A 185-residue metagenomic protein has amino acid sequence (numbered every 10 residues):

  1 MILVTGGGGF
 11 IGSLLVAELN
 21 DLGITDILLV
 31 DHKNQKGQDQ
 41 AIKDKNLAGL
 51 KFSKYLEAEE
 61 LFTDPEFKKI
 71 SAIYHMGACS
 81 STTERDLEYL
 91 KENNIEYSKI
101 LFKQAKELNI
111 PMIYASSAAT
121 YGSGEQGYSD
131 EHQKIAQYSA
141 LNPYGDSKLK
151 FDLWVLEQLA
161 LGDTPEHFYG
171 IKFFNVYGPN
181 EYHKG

Functional and structural regions predicted by a protein language model:
M1, T25-I27, P111, H167: Residues at the starts of beta-strands that form the adenosine-phosphate
I2-I24: N-terminal Rossmann NAD(P)H-binding glycine-rich loop of SDR-like oxidoreductase domains
T5, V30, I73-G77, M112-A118 (+1 more regions): SDR active-site strand-loop-helix element
L29-E59: Glycine-rich phosphate-binding loop and adjoining beta1-alpha1-beta2 segment of Rossmann-like nucleotide-binding folds
G49, A58-N93: NAD(P)H-binding glycine-rich loop region in Rossmannoid oxidoreductase-like domains and their noncatalytic homologs
C79-S81, A118-Q126, F174-Y177: Active-site segment of SDR-like NAD(P)-dependent oxidoreductases
E92, E96-I100, E107, T120-G170 (+1 more regions): Catalytic helix-loop patch of NAD(P)-dependent Rossmann-fold dehydrogenases
